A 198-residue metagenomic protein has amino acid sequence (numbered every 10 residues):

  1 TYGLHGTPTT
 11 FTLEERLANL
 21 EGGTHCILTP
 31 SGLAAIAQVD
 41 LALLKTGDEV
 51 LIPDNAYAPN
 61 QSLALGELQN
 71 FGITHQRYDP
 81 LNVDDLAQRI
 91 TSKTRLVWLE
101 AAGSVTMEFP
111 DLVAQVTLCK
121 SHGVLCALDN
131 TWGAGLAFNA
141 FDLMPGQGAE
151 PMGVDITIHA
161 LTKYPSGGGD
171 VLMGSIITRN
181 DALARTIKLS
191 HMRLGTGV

Functional and structural regions predicted by a protein language model:
T1-E15, N19, T24, G195: A glycine-/small-polar-enriched, mobile loop at the entrance of the PLP active site in fold-type I
C26-V198: Conserved PLP-enzyme active-site core in the AAT-like
